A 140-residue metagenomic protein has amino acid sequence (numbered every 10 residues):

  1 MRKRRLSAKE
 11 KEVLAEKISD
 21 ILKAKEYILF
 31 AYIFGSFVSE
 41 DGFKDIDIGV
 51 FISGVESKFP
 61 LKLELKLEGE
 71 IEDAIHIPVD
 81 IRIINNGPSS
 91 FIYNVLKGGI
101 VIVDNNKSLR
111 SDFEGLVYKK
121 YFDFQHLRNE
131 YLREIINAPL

Functional and structural regions predicted by a protein language model:
M1-F30, V38-D41, V55-L140: Catalytic core of pol beta-like nucleotidyltransferases
G42-I46: A short, glycine/Asx- and small/polar-enriched loop/turn that sits immediately N-terminal to a beta-strand
G49-S53: Short hydrophobic/aromatic beta-strand micro-patches that form the beta-sheet surface supporting nucleotide- or nucleic
